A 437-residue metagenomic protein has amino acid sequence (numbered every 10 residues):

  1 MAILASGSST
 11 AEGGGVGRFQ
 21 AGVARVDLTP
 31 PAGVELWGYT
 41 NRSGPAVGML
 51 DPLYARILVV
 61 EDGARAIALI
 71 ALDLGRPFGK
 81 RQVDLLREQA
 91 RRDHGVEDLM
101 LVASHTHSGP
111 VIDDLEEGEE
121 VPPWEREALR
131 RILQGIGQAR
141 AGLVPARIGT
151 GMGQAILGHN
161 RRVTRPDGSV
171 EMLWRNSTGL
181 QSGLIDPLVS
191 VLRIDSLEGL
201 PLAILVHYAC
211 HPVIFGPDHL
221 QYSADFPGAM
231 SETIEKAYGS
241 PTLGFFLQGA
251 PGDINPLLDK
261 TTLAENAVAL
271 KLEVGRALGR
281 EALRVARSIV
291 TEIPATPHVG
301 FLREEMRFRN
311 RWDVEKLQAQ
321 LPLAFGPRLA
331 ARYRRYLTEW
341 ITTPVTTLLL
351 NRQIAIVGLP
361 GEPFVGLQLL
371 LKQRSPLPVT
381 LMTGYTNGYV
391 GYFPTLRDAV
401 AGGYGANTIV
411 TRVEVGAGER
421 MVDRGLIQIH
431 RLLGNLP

Functional and structural regions predicted by a protein language model:
M1-A5: Bacterial N-terminal signal peptides
S9-E12: Sec/Tat signal peptide C-region and signal peptidase I cleavage site
G14-L243, L247-P251, N255-K260, N266-E273 (+2 more regions): Conserved beta-alpha junction segments in alpha/beta enzyme cores
L278-G279: Anionic-ligand-binding alpha/beta catalytic cores of soluble enzymes and soluble regulatory domains that recognize
